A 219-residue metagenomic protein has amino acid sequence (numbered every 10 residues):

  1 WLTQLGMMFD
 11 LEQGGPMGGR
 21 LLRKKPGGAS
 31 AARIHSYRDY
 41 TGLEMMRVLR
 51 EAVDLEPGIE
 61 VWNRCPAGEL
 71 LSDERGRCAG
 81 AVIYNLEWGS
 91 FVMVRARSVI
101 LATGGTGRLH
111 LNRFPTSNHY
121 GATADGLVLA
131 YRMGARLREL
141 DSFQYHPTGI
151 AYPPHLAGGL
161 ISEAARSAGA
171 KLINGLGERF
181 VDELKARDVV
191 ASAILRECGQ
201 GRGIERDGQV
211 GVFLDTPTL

Functional and structural regions predicted by a protein language model:
W1-L5, A52-E56, Y84, A102 (+5 more regions): Change "in soluble alpha/beta enzymes" to "in soluble alpha/beta proteins
T3-S90, R95, A102, H110 (+2 more regions): Conserved redox-cofactor binding core of oxidoreductases
I34-M45, I59, D73, W88-F91 (+5 more regions): Catalytic cores of large soluble enzymes that bind and process phosphate-bearing ligands
G89, T106-G107, Q144, R179: Glycine-rich nucleotide phosphate-binding loop and flanking beta-alpha elements of Rossmann-like dinucleotide-binding
V94-G104, A130, G177: Short hydrophobic core segments
R97-T116, V210: Residues forming anionic-ligand binding surfaces in small-molecule and nucleic-acid pockets of primarily soluble enzymes
L109-M133: A conserved FAD-binding loop/helix module that cradles the flavin
L129, A135-L219: An anion/pyrophosphate-binding glycine-rich loop and adjacent beta-alpha core in soluble alpha-beta enzymes
